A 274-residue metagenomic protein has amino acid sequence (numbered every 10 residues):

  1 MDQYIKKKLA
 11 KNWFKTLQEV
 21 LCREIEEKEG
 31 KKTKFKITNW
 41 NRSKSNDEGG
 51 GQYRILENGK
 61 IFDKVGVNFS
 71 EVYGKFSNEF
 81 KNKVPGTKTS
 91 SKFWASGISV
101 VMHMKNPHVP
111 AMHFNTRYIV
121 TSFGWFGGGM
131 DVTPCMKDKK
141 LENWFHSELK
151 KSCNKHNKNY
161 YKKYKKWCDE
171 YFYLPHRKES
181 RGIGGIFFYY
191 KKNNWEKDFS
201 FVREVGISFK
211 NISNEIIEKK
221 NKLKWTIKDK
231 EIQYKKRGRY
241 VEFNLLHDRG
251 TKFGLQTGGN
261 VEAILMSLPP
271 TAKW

Functional and structural regions predicted by a protein language model:
D2-P85, K191-L246: Gly/Pro-rich turn-and-neighbor structural signature
K6, M104-N106, S122, V132-K139 (+2 more regions): A generic structural motif
G51-G128: Internal mixed beta-strand/loop scaffold within catalytic domains of large alpha/beta enzymes
K64, W94-S96, W125-T133, E179-N193 (+1 more regions): Glycine-rich, often proline-containing surface loops adjacent to acidic residues and nearby aromatics that form
N78-F80, V109-A111, D138-L141, F253-L255: Short helix/loop capping segments that flank catalytic or ligand/cofactor-binding pockets
M104, T251-W274: Long, contiguous binding/interaction regions
S122-K166: Compact, glycine/acidic-enriched structural inserts
K151-F201, I216-E218: Long, charged, mostly alpha-helical binding arms that flank functional sites
